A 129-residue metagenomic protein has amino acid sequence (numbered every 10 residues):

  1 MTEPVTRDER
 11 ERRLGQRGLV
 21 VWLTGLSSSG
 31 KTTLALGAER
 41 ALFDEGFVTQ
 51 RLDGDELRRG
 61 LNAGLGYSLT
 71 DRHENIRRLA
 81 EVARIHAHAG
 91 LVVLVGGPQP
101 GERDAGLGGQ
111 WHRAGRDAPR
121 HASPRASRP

Functional and structural regions predicted by a protein language model:
M1-V95, E102-P129: Glycine-rich phosphate-binding loop of ATP-dependent small-molecule kinases
